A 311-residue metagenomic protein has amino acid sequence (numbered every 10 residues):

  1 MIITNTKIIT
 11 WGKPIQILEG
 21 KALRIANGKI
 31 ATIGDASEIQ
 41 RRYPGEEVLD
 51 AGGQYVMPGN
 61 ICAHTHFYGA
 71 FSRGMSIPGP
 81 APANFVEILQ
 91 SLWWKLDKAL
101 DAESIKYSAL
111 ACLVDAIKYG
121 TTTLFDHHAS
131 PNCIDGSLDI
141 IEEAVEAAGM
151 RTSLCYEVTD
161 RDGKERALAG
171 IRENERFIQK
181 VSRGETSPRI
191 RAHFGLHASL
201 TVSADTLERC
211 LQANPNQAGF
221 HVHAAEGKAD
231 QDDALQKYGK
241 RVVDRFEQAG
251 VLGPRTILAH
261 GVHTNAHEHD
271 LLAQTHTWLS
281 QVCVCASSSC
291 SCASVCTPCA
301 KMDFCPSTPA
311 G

Functional and structural regions predicted by a protein language model:
M1-R42, Q54-Y55: N-terminal metal-binding scaffold of metallo-dependent hydrolase/deaminase domains
M1-T4, Q40-E87, E103, L110 (+1 more regions): Replace "His-x-His-based motif
T6, L23, G28, G53 (+9 more regions): Divalent metal-coordination and catalytic microenvironments
F71-I105, R161-G163, K228-R255, T275-W278: Active-site gating loops and adjacent loop-to-helix segments of metal-dependent hydrolytic enzymes
M75-H127, N132-M150, E173-T186: Alpha-helical scaffold segments that flank or form the walls of functional sites
H128-V262: Metal-coordinating catalytic core of metallo-dependent amide/deamination hydrolases
G149, N214-G219, V251-P254, L271-S280 (+1 more regions): Glycine-enriched alpha-helix->loop->beta-strand junction motifs that scaffold or abut catalytic
F220-G227, S291-G311: Short acidic/histidine-rich active-site segments
